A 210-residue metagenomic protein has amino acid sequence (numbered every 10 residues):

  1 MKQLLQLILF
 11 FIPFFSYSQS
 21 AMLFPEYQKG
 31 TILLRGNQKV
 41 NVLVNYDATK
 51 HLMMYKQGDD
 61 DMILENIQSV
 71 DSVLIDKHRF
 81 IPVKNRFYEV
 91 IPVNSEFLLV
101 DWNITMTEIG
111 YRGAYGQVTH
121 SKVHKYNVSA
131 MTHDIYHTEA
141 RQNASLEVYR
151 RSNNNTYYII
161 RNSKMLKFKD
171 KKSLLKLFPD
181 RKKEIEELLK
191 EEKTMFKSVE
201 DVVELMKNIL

Functional and structural regions predicted by a protein language model:
M1-L23, L205: Bacterial Sec-dependent N-terminal signal peptides
Q19-N37: Short N-terminal segments immediately surrounding and downstream of signal-peptide cleavage
I32-R35, L43-D47: N-terminal export/targeting and maturation segments
V44-L166: Aromatic-patch recognition
N143-M206, L210: A short, solvent-exposed beta-edge/loop patch
